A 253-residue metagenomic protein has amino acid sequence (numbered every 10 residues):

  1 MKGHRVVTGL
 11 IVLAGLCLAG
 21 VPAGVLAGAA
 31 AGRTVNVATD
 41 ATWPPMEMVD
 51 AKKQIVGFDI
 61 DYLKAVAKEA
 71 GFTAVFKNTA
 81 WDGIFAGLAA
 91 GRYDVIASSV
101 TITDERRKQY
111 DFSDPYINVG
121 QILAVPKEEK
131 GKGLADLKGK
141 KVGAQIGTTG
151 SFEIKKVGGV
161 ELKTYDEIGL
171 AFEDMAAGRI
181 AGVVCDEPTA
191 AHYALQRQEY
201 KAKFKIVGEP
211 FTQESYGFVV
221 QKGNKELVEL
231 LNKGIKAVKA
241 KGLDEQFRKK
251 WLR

Functional and structural regions predicted by a protein language model:
A30-S99, K108: Extracytoplasmic small-molecule ligand-binding "clamshell" domains of the periplasmic binding protein/Venus flytrap
A41, I117-V125, E187, A191 (+2 more regions): Periplasmic-binding protein-like
E47-A51, L63-F72, L134, T149-E167 (+3 more regions): Ligand-binding cleft/hinge of the Venus flytrap
I60, V75-A86, E129, I146-T149 (+2 more regions): Short helix-initiation/N-cap motifs at beta->coil->alpha
I60-E69, G131, A135, K140-K141 (+3 more regions): Extended ligand-binding regions for polar small-molecule ligands
K68, K77-N78, D82-V95, Q109-D111 (+3 more regions): Short helices/loops that flank or line small-molecule/ion binding pockets
F72, V100-I102, F112-L162: A conserved helix-loop-strand patch within extracytoplasmic ligand-binding domains of the periplasmic binding
A86, S98-K108, E153-K156, A181-T212: A ligand-binding cleft/hinge motif common to bilobed small-molecule-binding domains
